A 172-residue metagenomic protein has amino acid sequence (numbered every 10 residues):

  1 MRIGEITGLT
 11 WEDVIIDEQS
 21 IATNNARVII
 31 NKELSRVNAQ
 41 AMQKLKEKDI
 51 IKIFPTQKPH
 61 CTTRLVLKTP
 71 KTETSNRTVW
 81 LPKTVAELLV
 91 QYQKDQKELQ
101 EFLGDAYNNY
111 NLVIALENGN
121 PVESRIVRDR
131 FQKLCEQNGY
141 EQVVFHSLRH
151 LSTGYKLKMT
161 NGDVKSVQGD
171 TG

Functional and structural regions predicted by a protein language model:
R2-E5, I126, R130-Q137, S147-G172: C-terminal catalytic core of tyrosine-transesterase DNA break-rejoin enzymes
I3-W11, F102-L103, Y107, V122 (+2 more regions): Gram-positive cell-envelope targeting signals
G4, G8-E98, N108: Conserved tyrosine-mediated DNA breakage-rejoining catalytic core shared by Y-recombinases
D13-A22, E141-Q142, N161-G172: Short, polar N-cap/turn motifs at the start of nucleic acid-interacting alpha helices
L67-N76, A115-E123, G139-S147, K158: Short, contiguous acidic/charged loop-to-helix segments that flank catalytic cores in large enzymes
D95-E98, K133, Q137-Y140: Conserved helix-loop functional segments at active or binding sites
